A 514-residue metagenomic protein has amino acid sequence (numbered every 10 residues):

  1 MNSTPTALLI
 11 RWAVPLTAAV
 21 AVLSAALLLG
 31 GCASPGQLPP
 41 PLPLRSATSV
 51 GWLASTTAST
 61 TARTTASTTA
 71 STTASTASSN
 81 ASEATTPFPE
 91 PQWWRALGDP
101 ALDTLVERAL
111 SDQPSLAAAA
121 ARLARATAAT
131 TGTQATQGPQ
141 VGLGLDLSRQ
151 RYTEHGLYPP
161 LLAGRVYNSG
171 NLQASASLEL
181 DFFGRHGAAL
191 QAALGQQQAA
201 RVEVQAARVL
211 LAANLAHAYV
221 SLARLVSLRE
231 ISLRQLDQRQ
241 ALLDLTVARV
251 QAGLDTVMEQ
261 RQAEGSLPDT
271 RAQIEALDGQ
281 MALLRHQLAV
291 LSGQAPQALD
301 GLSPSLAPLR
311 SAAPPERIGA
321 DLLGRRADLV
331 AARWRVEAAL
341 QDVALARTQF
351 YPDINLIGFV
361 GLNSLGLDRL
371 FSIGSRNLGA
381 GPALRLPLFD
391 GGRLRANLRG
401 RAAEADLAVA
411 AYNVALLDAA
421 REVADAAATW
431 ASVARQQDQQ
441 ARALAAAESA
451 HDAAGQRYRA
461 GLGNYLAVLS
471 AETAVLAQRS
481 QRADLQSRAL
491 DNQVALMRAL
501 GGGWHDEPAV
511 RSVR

Functional and structural regions predicted by a protein language model:
N2-L9, L16-S111, G170, L194 (+3 more regions): Terminal intrinsically disordered/low-complexity segments used for targeting and assembly
S34, G51, T60, T72-S75 (+8 more regions): Small/polar-residue-enriched beta-strand and adjacent coil segments characteristic of outer-membrane beta-barrel
T60, H186, G195, V202-I318 (+6 more regions): Periplasmic alpha-helical coiled-coil/stalk elements that build and connect Gram-negative outer-membrane
V250-L254, Y458-L462, A499-G503: A short glycine-centered flexible hinge/capping loop motif at secondary-structure junctions
T256, A419, A426, N464-Y465: Alpha-helical heptad-repeat coiled-coil segments that mediate oligomerization/polymerization in large
L356, L384, R401, A408 (+10 more regions): Hydrophobic, well-ordered secondary-structure elements that form the walls of internal hydrophobic environments
